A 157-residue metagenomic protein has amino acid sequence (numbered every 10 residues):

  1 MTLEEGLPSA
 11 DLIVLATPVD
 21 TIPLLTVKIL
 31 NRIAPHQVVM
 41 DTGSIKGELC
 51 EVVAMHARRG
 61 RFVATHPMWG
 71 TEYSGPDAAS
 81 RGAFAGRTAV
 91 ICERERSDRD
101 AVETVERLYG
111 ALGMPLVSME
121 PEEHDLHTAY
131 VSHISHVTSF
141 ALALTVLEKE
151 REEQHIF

Functional and structural regions predicted by a protein language model:
M1, V63, V117-E120: General small-molecule cofactor/ligand-binding pocket signal
L3-I33, Q37-V38: Rossmann-like NAD(P)-binding element
P8, A57-G60, G82-A85: Structured loop/turn residues at beta-strand edges in well-structured enzyme cores
A16-P18, G43, E93: Glycine-rich, N-terminal phosphate-binding loop of Rossmann-like dinucleotide-binding domains
D20-T21, K46, W69, S97: Glycine-rich nucleotide phosphate-binding loop and flanking beta-alpha elements of Rossmann-like dinucleotide-binding
V27-D77: Rossmann-like NAD(P)(H) cofactor-binding subdomain of soluble oxidoreductases
T71-A89: Predominantly a Rossmann-like dinucleotide-binding segment in NAD(P)-dependent oxidoreductases
A83-F157: Internal alpha-helical scaffold of NAD(P)-dependent oxidoreductase catalytic cores
